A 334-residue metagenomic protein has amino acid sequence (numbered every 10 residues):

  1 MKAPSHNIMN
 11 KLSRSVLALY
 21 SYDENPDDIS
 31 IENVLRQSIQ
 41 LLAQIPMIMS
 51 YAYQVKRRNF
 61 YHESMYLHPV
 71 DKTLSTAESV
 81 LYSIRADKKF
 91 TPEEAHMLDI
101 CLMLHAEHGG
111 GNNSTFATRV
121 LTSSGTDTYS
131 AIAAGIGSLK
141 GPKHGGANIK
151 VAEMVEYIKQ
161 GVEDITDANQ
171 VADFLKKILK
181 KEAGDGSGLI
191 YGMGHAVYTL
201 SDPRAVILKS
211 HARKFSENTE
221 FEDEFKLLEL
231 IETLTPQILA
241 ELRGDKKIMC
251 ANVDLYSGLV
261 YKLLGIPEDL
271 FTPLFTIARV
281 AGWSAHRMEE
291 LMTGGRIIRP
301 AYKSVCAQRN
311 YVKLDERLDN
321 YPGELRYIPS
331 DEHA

Functional and structural regions predicted by a protein language model:
M1-A334: Non-transmembrane, aqueous-exposed alpha-helical and coiled segments at domain scale
